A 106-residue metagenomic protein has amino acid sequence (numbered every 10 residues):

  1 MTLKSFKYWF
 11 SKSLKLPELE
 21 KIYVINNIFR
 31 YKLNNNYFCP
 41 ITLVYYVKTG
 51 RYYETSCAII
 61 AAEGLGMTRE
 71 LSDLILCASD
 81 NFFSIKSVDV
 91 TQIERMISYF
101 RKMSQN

Functional and structural regions predicted by a protein language model:
M1-Y37, T42-N106: Domain-length accessory/inserted modules outside core catalytic folds
